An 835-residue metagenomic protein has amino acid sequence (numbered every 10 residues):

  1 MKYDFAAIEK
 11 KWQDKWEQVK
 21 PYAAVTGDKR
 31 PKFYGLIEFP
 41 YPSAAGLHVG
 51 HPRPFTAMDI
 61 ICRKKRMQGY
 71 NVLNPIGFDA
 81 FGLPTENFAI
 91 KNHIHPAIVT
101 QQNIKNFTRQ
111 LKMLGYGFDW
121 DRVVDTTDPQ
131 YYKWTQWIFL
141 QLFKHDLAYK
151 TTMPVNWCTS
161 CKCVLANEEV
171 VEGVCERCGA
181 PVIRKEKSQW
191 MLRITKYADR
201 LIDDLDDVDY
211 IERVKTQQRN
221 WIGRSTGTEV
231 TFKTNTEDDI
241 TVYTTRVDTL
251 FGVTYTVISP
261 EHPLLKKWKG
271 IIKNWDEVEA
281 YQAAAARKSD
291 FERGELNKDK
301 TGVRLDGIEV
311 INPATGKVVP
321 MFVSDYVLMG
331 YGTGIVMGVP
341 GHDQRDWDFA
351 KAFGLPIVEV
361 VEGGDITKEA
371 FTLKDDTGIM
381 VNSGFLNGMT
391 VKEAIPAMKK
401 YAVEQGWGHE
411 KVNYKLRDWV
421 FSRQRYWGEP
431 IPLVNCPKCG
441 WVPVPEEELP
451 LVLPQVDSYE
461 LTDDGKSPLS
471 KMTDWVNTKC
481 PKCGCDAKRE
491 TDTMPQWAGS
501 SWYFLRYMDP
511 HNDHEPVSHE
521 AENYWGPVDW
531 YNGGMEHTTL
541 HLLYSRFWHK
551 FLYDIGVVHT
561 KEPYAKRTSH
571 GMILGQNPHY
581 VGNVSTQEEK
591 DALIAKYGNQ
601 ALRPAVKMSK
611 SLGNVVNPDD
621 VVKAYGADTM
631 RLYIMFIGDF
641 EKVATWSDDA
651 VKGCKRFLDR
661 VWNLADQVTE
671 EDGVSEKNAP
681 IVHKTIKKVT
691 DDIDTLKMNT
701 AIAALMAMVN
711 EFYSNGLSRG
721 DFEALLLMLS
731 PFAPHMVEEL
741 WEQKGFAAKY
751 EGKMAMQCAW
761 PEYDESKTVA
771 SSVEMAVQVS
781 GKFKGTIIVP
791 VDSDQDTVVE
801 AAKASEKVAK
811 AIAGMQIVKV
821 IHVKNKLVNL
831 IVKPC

Functional and structural regions predicted by a protein language model:
M1-K32, S259-H262, I271-W275, L355-T372 (+9 more regions): Basic, alpha-helical terminal appendages of large translation-related enzymes
M1-L36, R66-P75, V99-N106, E279-V323 (+1 more regions): Conserved oxyanion/phosphate-binding beta-strand-loop segments in alpha/beta enzyme cores
K2, K11, Q18-V19, K91-D248 (+8 more regions): Residue patterns forming the tRNA-binding/recognition surfaces of aminoacyl-tRNA synthetases and related DALR
Y3, R224-E229, E237, E362-D365 (+10 more regions): Long, charged, mostly alpha-helical binding arms that flank functional sites
Y3-Q13, V49, T135-E362, P468 (+3 more regions): NTP-handling and nucleic-acid-processing catalytic cores
A24-I94, T100, V123-I138, T244-T245 (+2 more regions): N-terminal catalytic cores of NTP/NDP-binding nucleotidyl/phosphoryl-transfer enzymes
D79, K144-H145, Y149-N156, E410-W441 (+6 more regions): Helix-rich, typically C-terminal accessory recognition domains appended to large enzymatic cores
V214-T241, K288-K317, M321, W419 (+8 more regions): Flexible, glycine/threonine-enriched loop-and-boundary segments that flank and lead into catalytic domains of large
